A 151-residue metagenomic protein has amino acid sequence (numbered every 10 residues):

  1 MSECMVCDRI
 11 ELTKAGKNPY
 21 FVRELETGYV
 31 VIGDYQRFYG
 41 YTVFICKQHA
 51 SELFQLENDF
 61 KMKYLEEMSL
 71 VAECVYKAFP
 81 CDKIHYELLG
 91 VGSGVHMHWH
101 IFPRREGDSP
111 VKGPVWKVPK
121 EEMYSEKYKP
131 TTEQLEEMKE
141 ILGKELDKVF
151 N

Functional and structural regions predicted by a protein language model:
M1-N151: HIT superfamily nucleotide-processing domains
